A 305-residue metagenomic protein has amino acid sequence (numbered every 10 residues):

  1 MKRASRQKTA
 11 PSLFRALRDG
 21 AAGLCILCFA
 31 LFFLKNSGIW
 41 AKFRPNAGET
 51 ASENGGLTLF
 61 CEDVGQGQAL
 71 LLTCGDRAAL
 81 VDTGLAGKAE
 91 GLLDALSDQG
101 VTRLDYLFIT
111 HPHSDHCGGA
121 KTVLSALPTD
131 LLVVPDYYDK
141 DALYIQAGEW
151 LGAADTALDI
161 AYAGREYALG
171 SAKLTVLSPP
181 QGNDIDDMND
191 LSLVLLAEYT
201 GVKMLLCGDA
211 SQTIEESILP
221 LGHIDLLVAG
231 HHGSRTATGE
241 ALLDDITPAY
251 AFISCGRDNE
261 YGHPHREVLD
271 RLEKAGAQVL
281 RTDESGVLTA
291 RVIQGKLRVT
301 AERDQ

Functional and structural regions predicted by a protein language model:
M1-Q305: Non-globular, low-confidence helical/coil segments that flank catalytic cores
